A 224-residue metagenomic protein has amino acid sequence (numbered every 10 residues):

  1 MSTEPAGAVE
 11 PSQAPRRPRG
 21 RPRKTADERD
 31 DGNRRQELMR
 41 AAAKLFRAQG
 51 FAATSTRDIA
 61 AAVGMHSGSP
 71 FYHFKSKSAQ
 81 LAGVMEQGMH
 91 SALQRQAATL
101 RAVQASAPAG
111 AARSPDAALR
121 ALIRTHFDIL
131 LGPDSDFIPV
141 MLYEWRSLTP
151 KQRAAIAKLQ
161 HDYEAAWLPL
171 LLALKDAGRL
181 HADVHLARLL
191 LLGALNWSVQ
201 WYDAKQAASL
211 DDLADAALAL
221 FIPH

Functional and structural regions predicted by a protein language model:
M1-N33, L100-A107: N-terminal intrinsically disordered/low-complexity leader segments
R34-A43, I59-A60, V84-Q96, W167: Generic hydrophobic, amphipathic alpha-helix propensity
R35-Q36, T56, S78, A82 (+8 more regions): Short, structured helix-loop boundary elements
E37, L45-A79, G83: Helix-turn-helix
G83, A97-D136: Hydrophobic alpha-helical connector segments
H90-A97, G132, D136, V140 (+3 more regions): Amphipathic alpha-helical packing segments from all-alpha helical-bundle domains
D128-G132, V140, E164, A173 (+2 more regions): Amphipathic C-terminal alpha-helical segment
